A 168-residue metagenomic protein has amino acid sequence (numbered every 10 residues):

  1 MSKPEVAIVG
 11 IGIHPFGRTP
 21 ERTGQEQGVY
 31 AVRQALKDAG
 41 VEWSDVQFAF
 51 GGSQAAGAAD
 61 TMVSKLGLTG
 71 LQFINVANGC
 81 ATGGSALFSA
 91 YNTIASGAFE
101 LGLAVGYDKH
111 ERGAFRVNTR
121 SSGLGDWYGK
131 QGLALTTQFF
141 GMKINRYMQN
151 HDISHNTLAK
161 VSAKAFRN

Functional and structural regions predicted by a protein language model:
M1-I74, N92, S96, Y107-N168: Conserved "HGTGT" condensation-loop signature of ketosynthase/thiolase-family condensing enzymes that catalyze
V76-G79: Blade-loop segments of beta-propeller domains
G83: Short conserved active-site loop signatures built around small residues
E100-L101: Short acidic donor-binding loop at the edge of a beta-strand
